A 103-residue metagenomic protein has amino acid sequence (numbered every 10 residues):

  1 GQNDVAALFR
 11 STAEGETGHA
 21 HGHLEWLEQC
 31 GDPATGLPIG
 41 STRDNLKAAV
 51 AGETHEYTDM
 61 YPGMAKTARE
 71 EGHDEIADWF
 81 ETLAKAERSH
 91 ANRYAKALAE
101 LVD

Functional and structural regions predicted by a protein language model:
G1-D103: Non-heme di-metal
